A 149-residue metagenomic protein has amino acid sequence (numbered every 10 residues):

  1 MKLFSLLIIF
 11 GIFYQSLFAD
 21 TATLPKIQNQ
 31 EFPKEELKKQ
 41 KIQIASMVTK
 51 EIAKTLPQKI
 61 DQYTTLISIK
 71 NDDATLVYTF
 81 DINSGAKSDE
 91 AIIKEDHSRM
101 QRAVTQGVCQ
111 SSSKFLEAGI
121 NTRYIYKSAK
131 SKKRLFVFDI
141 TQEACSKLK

Functional and structural regions predicted by a protein language model:
F4-F13: Sec-dependent N-terminal signal peptides
Y14-A19: Sec/Tat signal peptide C-region and signal peptidase I cleavage site
T21-D73: N-proximal, solvent-exposed amphipathic alpha-helical segments enriched in charged/polar residues
Q43-I44, N83, R123: Outer-membrane beta-barrel proteins and related beta-barrel translocases across Gram-negative bacteria
Q58-K114: Mature extracytoplasmic domains of secretory-pathway proteins
F80-S84, Y126-K130, I140-Q142: A mature extracytoplasmic/lumenal domain signature
T105-F136: A short amphipathic beta-strand at an alpha->beta junction
V137-K149: Short, low-complexity, Pro/Ser/Thr/Gly-rich segments in the mature regions of secreted, periplasmic
